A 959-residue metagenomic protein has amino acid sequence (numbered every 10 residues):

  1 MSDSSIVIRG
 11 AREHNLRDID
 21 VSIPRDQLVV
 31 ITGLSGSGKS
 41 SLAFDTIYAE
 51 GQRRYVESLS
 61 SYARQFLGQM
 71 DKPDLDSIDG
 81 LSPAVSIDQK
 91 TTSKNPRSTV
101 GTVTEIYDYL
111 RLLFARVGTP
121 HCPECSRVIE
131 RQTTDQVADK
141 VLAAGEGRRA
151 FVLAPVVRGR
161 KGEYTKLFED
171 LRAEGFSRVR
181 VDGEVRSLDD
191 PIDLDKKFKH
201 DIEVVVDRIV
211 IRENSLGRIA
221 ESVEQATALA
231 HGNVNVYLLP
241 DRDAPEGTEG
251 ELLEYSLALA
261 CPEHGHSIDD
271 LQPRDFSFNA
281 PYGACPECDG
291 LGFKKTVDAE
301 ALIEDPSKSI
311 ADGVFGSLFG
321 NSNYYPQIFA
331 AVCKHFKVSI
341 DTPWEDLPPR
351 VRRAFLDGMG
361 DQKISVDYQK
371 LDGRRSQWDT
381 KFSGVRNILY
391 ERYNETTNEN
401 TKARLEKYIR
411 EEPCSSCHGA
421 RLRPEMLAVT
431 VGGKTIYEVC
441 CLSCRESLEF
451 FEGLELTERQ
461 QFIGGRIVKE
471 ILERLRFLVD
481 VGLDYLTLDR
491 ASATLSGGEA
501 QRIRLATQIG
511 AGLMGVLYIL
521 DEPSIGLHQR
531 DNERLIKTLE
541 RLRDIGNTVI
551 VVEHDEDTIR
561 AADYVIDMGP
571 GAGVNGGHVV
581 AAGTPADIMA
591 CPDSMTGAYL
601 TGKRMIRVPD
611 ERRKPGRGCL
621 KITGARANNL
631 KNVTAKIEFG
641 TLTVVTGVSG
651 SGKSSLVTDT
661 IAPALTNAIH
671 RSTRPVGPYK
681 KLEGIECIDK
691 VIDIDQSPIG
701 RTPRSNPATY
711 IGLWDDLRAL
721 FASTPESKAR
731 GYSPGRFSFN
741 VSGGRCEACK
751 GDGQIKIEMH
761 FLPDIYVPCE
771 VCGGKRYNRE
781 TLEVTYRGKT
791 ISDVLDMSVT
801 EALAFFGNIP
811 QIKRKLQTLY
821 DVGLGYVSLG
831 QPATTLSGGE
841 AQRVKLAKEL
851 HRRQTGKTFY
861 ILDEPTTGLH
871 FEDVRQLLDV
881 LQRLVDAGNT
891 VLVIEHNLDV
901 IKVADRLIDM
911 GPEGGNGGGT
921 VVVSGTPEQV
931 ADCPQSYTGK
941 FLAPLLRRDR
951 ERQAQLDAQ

Functional and structural regions predicted by a protein language model:
M1-Q959: Conserved phosphate-binding elements of NTP-dependent enzyme cores
